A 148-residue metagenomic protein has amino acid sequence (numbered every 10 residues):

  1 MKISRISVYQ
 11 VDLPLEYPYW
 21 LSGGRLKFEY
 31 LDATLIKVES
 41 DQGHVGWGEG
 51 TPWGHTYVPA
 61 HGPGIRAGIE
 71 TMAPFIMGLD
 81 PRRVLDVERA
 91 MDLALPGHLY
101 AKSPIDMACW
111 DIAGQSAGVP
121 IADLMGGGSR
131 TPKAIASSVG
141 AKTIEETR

Functional and structural regions predicted by a protein language model:
M1-V11, R89-D92, G114-Q115, V119-P132: N-terminal amphipathic alpha-helix/helix-capping segment at the start of soluble metabolic enzymes
M1-V45, T51-T56: Structured beta-strand/loop patches that form or line metal/cofactor-binding pockets in enzymes
R5, E39-S116: Metal- or metallocofactor-binding catalytic centers and their adjacent structured scaffolds across diverse enzyme
V8, E16-P18, P81, G126-R130 (+1 more regions): Short capping/connector residues at structural and topological boundaries
F28, H98-D106, K142-R148: Glycine-rich anion/phosphate-binding loops
D32-T34, E70, K133: Residues at beta-strand starts and edge strands
D123-R148: Metal-dependent enolase-superfamily TIM-barrel catalytic cores that perform enediolate-based chemistry
